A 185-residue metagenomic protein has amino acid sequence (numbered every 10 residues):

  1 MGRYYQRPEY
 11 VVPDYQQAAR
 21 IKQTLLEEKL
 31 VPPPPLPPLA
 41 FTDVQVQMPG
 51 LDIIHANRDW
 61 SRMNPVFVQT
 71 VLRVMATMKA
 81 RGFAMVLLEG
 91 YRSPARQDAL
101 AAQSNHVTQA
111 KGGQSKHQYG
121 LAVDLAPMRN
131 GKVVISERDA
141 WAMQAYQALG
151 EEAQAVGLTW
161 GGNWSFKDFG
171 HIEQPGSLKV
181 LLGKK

Functional and structural regions predicted by a protein language model:
M1-D52: N-terminal secretory targeting signals
M1-K22, A110-K185: Catalytic cores and adjacent binding grooves of peptidoglycan-active enzymes
A40-E89: Active-site acidic/histidine clusters and adjacent loop/turn architecture that either coordinate catalytic ions
M63, F67-V74, R96, A145 (+1 more regions): Stable alpha-helical elements in mature extracytoplasmic
L72, T108-Q109: Catalytic phosphate/metal-binding cores of nucleic-acid and nucleotide-processing enzymes, i.e., regions that mediate
F83, N105-H106, G157-L158: Short aromatic/hydrophobic-glycine micro-motifs
A84-A102, F169: Acidic helix-start/capping segments at beta-turn-to-alpha-helix junctions
L100-H106, K116: Active-site-adjacent substructure of cysteine-protease-like catalytic cores
